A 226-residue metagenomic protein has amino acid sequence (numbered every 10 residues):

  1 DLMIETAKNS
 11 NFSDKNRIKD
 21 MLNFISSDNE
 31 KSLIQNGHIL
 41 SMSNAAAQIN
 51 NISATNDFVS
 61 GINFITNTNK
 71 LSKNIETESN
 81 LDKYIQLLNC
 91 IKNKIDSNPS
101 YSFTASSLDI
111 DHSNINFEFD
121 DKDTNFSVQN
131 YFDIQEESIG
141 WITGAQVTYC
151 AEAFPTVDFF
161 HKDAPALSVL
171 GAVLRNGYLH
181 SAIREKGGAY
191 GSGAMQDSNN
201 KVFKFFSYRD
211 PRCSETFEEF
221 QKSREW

Functional and structural regions predicted by a protein language model:
D1, A105, F117-E185: His/Glu-based metal-binding/catalytic segments typifying zinc-dependent metallopeptidases
D1-N130, G187-W226: Charge-rich, well-structured scaffold segments of protease-associated domains
